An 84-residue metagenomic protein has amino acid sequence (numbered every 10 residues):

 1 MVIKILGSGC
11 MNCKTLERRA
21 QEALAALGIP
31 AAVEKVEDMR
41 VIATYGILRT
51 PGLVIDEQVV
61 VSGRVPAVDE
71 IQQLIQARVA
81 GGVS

Functional and structural regions predicted by a protein language model:
M1-R19: Local sequence-structure signature of Cys/Sec-based thiol-disulfide redox active-site neighborhoods
G9, G28, G46: Conserved functional loop/turn residues at catalytic and ligand-binding sites
A20, L24, I75: Conserved hydrophobic residues forming the short capping helix/wall of the S-adenosyl-L-methionine
I29-M39: Thiol-based oxidoreductase modules, predominantly thioredoxin-like and allied folds used for disulfide exchange
G46-V54: Structural micro-motif
E57-G82: Non-catalytic, surface beta->alpha helical segment in thiol-disulfide oxidoreductase systems
